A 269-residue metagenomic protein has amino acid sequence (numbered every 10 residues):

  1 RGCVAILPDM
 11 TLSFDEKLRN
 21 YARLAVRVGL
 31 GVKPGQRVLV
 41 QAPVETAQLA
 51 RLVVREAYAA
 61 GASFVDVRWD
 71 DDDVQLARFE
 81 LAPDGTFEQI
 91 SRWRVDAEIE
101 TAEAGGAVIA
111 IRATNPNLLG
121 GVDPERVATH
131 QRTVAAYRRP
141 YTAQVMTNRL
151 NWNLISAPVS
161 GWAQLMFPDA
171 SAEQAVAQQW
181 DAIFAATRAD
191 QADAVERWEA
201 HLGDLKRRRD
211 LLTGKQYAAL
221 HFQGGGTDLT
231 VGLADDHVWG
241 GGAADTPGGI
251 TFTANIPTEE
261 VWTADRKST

Functional and structural regions predicted by a protein language model:
D9-D265: Active-site bordering "gate/hinge" segments that shape substrate access to catalytic or cofactor-binding pockets
T269: Conserved small/polar residues in nucleotide/adenosyl-binding loops
